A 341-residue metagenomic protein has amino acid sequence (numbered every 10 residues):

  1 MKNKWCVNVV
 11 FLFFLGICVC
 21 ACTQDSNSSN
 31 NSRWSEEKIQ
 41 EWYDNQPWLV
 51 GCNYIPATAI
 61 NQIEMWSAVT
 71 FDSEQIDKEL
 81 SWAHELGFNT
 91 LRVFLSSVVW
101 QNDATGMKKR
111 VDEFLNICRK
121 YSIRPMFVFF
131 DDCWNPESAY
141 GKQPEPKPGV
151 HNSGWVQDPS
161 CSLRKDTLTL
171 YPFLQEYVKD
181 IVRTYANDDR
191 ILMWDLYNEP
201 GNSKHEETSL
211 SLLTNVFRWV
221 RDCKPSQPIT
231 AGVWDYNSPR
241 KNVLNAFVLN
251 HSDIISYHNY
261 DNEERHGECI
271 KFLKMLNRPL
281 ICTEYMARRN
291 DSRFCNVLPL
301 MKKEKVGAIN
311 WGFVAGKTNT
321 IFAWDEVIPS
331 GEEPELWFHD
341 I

Functional and structural regions predicted by a protein language model:
M1-V10: Bacterial N-terminal signal peptides that target proteins for export
V9-C18: Bacterial N-terminal signal peptides
I17-S32: Bacterial Sec-dependent signal peptides at the C-terminal "C-region" and cleavage site
N30-S252, H258, E263-R265, M275-L276 (+6 more regions): Active-site mouth of glycoside hydrolases
C269: Conserved catalytic-core segment of NTP-binding enzymes
N310-G312: Replace "adjacent to P-loop NTPase cores in ATP/GTP-dependent enzymes" with "adjacent to NTP-binding cores
F322-I341: Extended, alpha-helix-rich binding/interface surfaces that flank or overlap catalytic cores and mediate recognition
